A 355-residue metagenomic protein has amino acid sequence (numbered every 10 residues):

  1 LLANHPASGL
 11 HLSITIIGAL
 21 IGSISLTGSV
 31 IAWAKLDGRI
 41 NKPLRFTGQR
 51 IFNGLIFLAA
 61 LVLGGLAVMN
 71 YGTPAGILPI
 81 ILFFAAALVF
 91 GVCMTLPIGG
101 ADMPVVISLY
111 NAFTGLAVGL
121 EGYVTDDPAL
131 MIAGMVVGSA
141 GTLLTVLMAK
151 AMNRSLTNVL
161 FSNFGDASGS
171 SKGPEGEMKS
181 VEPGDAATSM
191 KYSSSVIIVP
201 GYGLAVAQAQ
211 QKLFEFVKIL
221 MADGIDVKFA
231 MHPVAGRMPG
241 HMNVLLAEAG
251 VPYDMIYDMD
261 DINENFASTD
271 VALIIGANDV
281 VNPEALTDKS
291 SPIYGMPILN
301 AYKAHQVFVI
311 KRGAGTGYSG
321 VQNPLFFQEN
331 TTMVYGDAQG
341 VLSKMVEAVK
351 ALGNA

Functional and structural regions predicted by a protein language model:
L1, V105-T125, E177: Alpha-helical membrane segments and immediately flanking helix-loop junctions that form or couple to the substrate/ion
L1-A112, L130, V146, Y192: Acidic, glycine-enriched active-site microenvironments
L36, V106-I107, N111-A117, F164-G165 (+2 more regions): Flexible glycine/proline-rich, aromatic-decorated loop/lid segments
V68, G72-T73, A86-A87, P97-G99 (+5 more regions): Solvent-exposed alpha-helices and their adjacent loops that cap or buttress functional pockets in soluble metabolic
G76-P79, A129-I132, K150-L160, D226 (+2 more regions): Flexible, glycine/charged-enriched surface loops at secondary-structure junctions
G99, F113-T157: Mobile "lid/hinge" segments at catalytic clefts and subdomain interfaces of large enzymes
V136-S193: Membrane-interfacial segments at transmembrane helix termini in multi-pass membrane proteins
P174-A355: Structured cytosolic domains appended to multi-pass membrane proteins
